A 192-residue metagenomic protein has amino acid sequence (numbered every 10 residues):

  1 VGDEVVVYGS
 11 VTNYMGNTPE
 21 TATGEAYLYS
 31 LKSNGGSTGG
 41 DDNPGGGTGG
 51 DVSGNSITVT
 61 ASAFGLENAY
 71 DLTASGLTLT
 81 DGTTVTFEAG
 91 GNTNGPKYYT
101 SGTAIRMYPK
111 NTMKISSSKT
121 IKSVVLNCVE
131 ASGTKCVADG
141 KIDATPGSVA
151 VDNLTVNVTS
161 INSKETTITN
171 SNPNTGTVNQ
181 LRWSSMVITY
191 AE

Functional and structural regions predicted by a protein language model:
V1-G45: OB-fold single-stranded nucleic acid-binding module
D41-G82: Extracellular carbohydrate-recognition regions
T73-Y99: Extracellular glycan-recognition surfaces and repeat-rich motifs
G95-S118, N153-L154: Short beta-strands within extracellular/lumenal beta-sheet-rich domains
K119-S132: A short beta-strand element within beta-rich, extracytoplasmic domains of secreted/secretory-pathway proteins
E130-A150: Short, surface-exposed beta-strand/strand-loop-strand elements in extracellular ectodomains
I168-L181: Short beta-strand-plus-loop segments that form exposed binding edges in beta-rich domains
S184-M186: Extracellular beta-strand elements of beta-rich domains used for carbohydrate recognition/degradation or cell-matrix
